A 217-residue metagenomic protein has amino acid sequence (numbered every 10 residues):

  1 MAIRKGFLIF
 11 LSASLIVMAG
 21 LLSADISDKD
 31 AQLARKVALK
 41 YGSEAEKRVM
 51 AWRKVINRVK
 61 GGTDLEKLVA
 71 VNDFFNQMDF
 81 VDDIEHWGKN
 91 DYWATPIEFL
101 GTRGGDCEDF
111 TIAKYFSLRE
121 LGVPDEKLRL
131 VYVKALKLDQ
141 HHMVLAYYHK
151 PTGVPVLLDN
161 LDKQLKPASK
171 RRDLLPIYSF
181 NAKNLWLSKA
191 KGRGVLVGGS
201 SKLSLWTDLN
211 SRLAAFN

Functional and structural regions predicted by a protein language model:
M1-I3: N-terminal secretory signal peptides that target proteins for export/translocation
I9-M18: Bacterial N-terminal signal peptides
G20-N217: A structural boundary/capping signal
